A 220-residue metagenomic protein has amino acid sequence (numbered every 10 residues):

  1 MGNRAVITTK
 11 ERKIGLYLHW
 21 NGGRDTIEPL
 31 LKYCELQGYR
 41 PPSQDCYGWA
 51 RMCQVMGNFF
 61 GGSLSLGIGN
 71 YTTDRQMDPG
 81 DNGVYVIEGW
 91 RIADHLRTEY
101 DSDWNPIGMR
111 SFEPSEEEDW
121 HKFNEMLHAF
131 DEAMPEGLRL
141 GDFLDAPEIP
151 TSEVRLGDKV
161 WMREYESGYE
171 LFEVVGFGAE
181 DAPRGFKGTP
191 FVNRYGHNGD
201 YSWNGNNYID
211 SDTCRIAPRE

Functional and structural regions predicted by a protein language model:
N3-T9, Y85: Short beta-strand scaffold segments in enzyme catalytic cores
L16-D25, Y195-G196: Short, solvent-exposed aromatic-acidic interface loops
C34-L144: Low-complexity intrinsically disordered segments
D142-L156: Mixed-charge, Lys/Arg-rich low-complexity intrinsically disordered regions
G168-E180: Short beta-strand-centered aromatic/proline hotspots
E180-R194: Short, solvent-exposed secondary-structure boundary/capping segments
F191-E220: Intrinsically disordered, low-complexity, charged/polar segments
